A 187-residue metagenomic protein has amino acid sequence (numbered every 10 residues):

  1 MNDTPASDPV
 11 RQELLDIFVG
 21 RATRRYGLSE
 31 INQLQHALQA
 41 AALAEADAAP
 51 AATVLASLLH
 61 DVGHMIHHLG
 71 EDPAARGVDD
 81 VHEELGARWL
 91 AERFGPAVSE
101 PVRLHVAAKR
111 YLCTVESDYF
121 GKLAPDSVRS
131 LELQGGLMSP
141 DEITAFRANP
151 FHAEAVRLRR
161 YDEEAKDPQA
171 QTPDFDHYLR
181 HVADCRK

Functional and structural regions predicted by a protein language model:
M1-K187: Metal-dependent phosphohydrolase cores
